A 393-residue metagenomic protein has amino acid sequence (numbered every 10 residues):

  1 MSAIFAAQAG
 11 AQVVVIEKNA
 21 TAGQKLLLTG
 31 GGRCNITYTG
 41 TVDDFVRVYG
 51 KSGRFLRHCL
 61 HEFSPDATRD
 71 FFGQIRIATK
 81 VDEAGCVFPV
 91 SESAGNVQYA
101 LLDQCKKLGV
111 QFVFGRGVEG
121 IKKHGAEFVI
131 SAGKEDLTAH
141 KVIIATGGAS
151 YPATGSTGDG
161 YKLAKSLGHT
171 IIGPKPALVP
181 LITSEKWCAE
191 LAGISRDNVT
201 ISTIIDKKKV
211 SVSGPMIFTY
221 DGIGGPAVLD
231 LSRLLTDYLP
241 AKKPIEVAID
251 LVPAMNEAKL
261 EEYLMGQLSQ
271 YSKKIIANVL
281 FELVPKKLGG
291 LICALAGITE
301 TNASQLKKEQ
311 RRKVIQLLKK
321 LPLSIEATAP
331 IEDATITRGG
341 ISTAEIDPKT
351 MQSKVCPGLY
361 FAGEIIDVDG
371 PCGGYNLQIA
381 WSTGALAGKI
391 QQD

Functional and structural regions predicted by a protein language model:
M1-V15, W381-Q392: N-terminal Rossmann-like FAD-binding beta1-loop-alpha1 element of flavoenzymes
A7-G31: Glycine-rich FAD pyrophosphate-binding loop
V14-I16, V118, D136-S156, A164-K165 (+3 more regions): Short hydrophobic core segments
A20-A22, L27-L28, I36, V42-D43 (+3 more regions): An anion/pyrophosphate-binding glycine-rich loop and adjacent beta-alpha core in soluble alpha-beta enzymes
R33-V81: Glycine-rich active-site loop/strand segments that organize a redox cofactor
C105-V118, P174: A conserved beta-strand/loop element that lines the FAD pocket in flavoprotein oxidoreductases
V113, A132-K141, S211-G214: Core beta-strand elements of the Rossmann-like FAD/NAD(P) dinucleotide-binding domain in flavoenzyme oxidoreductases
V113-F114, G120, G290-D369: A glycine-rich dinucleotide-binding beta-alpha-beta segment and adjacent secondary-structure elements that constitute
